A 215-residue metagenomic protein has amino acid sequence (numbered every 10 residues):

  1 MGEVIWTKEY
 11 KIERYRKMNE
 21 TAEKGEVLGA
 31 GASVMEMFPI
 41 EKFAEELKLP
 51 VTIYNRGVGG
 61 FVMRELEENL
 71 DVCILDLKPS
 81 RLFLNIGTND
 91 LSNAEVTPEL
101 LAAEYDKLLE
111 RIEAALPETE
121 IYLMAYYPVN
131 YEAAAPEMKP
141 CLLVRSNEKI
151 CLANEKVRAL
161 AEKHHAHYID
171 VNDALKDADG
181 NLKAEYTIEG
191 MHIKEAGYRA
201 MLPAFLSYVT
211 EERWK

Functional and structural regions predicted by a protein language model:
G2-K107: Conserved SGNH/GDSL esterase-like catalytic core that processes O-acyl groups on lipids and polysaccharides
T21, D76-L77, A114-A115, K163 (+1 more regions): Alpha-helix C-cap/termination motif
N85, M124-A125: Alpha/beta-hydrolase-fold catalytic nucleophile elbow
Y105-E110, N154: Generic structural signal for well-ordered alpha-helices, preferentially at hydrophobic/aromatic core positions
L116-E120: A short helix->loop->beta-strand "cap" motif at the edges of active sites that frequently abuts
P128-K215: Catalytic His-Asp segment of secreted/periplasmic serine-dependent ester chemistry enzymes
